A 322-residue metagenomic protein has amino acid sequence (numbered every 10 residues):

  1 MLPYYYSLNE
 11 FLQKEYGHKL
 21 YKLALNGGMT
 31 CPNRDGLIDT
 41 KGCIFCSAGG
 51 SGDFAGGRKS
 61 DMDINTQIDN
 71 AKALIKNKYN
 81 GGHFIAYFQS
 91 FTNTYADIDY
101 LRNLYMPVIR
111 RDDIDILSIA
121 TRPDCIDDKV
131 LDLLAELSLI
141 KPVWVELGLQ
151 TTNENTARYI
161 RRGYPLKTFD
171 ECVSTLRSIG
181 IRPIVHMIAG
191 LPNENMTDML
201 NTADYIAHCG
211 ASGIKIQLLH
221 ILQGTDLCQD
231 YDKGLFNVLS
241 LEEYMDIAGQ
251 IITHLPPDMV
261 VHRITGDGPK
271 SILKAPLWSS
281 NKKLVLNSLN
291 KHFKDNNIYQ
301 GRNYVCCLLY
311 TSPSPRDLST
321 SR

Functional and structural regions predicted by a protein language model:
M1-I85: N-terminal [4Fe-4S]-dependent radical SAM core
L2-E10, K14, K19-Y21, G213 (+1 more regions): Auxiliary Fe-S-binding modules of radical SAM enzymes
G49-A71, I75-I98, D113-I126, P142-T168 (+1 more regions): Core AdoMet radical
D63, A96, Y100, I160-T168 (+3 more regions): Alpha-helix N-cap and loop-to-helix initiation/capping positions
I68-K72, L101-M106, L131-L134, D170-V173 (+2 more regions): Generic structural signal for well-ordered alpha-helices, preferentially at hydrophobic/aromatic core positions
M106-I109, L134-P142: Acidic (Asp/Glu)-rich catalytic clusters
K167-D226, E242-T265: Conserved C-terminal portion of the radical SAM core fold that forms the substrate/S-adenosylmethionine-binding
Y310-R322: Single conserved hydrophobic/aromatic residue that forms the stacking wall/gate of nucleotide- or nucleobase-binding
